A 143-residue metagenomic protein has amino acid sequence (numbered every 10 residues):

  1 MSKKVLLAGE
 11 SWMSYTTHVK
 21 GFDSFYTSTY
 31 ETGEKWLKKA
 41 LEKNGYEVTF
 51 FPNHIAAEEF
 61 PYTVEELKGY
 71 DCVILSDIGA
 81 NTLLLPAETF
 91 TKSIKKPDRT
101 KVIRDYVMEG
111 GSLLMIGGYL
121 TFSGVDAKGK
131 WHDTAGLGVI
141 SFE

Functional and structural regions predicted by a protein language model:
M1-G79, Y119-V125: Aromatic-Pro/Gly-enriched surface loop or interdomain linker that acts as a lid/target-recognition segment
E66, G79-E143: A glycine-rich, often tryptophan-bearing local segment used as a flexible ligand/cofactor-contacting loop or short
